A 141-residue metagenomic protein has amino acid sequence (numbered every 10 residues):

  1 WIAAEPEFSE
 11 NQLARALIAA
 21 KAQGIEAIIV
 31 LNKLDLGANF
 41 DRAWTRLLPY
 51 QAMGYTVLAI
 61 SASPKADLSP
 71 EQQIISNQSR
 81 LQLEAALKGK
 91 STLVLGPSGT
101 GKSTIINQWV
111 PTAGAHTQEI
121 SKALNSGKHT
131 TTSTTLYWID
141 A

Functional and structural regions predicted by a protein language model:
W1-L13, I25-I28, L34-F40: Conserved Switch II/interswitch segment of TRAFAC-class P-loop GTPases
R15-I18, T45: Alpha-helical scaffolding segments of alpha/beta enzyme cores, especially the outer helices of TIM-barrel or partial
L17, K21, Q51: Anion (oxyanion) recognition and catalysis
Q23-A27, M53-T56, G89, A141: Short glycine-/polar-rich loops that comprise or flank the Walker A/P-loop and associated switch/sensor motifs
L36-T100: Canonical P-loop GTPase G-domain recognition
L87, I105, Y137: Conserved RecA-like P-loop NTPase ATPase core
S98, S103-T104, Q108: Walker A/P-loop
P111-A141: Switch I (effector-binding) loop of TRAFAC-class P-loop GTPase G-domains
